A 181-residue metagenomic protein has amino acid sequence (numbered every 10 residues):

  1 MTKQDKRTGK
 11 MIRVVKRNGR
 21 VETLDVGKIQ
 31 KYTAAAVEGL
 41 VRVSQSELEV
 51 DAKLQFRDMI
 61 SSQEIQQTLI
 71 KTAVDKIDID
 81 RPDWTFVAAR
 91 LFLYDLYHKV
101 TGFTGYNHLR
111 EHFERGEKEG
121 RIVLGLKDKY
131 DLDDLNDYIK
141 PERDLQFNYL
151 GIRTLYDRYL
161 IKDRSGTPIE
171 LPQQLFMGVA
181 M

Functional and structural regions predicted by a protein language model:
M1-M181: Extended catalytic cores of very large enzyme megasubunits
